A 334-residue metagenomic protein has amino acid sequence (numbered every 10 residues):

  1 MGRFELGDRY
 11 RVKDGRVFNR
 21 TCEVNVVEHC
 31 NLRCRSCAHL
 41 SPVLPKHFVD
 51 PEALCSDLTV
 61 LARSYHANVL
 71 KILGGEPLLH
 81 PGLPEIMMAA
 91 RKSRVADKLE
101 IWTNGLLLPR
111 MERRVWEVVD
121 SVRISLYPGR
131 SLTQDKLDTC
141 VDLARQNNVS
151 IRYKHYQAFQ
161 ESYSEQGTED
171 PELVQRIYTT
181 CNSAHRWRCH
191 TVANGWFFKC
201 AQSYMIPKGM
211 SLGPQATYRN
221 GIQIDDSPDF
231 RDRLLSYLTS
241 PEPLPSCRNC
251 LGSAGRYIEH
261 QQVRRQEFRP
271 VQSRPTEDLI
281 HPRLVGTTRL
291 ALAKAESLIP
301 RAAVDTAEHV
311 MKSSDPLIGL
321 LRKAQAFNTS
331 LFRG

Functional and structural regions predicted by a protein language model:
M1-I101, L106-R110, E277-G286: Conserved alpha-helical substructure of the radical SAM core
M1-S41, R219-D226, T239, P243 (+4 more regions): N-terminal pre-core extensions flanking Radical SAM catalytic domains
Y10-R11, Q175-Y178, L234-Y237: Short, P/G- and charge-enriched loop/turn segments at secondary-structure junctions
C30, C34-C37, C181, C189 (+2 more regions): Disulfide-bonded cysteines in secreted/extracellular proteins and peptides
D50-D57, Q261-S273: Short cysteine/histidine-rich metal-coordination sites, predominantly Zn2+-binding motifs
H80-K208: Conserved AdoMet/S-adenosylmethionine-binding subsite of the radical SAM
N148-E161, Q202-I258: C-terminal accessory region of radical SAM enzymes
C189-A193, G255-H260: Extracellular/mature segments of secreted proteins
